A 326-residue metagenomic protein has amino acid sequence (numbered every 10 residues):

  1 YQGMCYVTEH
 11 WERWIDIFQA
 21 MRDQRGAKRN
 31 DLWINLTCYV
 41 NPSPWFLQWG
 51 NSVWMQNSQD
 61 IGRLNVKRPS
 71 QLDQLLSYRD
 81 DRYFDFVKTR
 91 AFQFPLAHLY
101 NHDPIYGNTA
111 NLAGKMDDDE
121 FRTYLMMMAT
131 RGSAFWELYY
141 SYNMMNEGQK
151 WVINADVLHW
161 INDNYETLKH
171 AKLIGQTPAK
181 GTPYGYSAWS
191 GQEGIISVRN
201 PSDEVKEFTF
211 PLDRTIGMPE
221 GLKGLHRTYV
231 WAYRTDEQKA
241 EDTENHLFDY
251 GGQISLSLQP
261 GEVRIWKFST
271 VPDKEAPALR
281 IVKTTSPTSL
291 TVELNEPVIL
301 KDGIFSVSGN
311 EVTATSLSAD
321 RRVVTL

Functional and structural regions predicted by a protein language model:
Y1-C5: Active-site groove signature of glycoside hydrolases
W14-N245, Q253-I265: Active-site-proximal substrate-binding groove within the catalytic cores of carbohydrate-active enzymes
E237-F248, N310-A319: Low-complexity "stalk/linker" and mucin-like segments enriched in Ser/Thr/Pro/Ala/Gly
V282-S286: Short, solvent-exposed loop/linker segments at the N-terminal edge of repeated beta-sheet extracellular domains
T288-I299: A short glycine/threonine-centered beta-strand motif
P297-S316: Short, surface-exposed alpha-helix to beta-strand junction/turn motifs within ectodomains of secreted and cell-envelope
D320-T325: Aromatic sugar-binding surface patches on proteins that engage polysaccharides or sugar-phosphate polymers
